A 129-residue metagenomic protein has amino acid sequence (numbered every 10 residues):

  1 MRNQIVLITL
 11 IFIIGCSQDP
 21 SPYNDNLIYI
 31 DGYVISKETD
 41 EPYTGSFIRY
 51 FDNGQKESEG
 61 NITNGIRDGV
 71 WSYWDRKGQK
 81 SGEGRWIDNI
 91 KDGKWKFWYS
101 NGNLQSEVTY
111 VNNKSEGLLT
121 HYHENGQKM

Functional and structural regions predicted by a protein language model:
Q4-I14: Sec-dependent N-terminal signal peptides
I14-M129: Glycine/tyrosine- and acidic-biased, solvent-exposed loop/turn segments at the edges of beta-strands
